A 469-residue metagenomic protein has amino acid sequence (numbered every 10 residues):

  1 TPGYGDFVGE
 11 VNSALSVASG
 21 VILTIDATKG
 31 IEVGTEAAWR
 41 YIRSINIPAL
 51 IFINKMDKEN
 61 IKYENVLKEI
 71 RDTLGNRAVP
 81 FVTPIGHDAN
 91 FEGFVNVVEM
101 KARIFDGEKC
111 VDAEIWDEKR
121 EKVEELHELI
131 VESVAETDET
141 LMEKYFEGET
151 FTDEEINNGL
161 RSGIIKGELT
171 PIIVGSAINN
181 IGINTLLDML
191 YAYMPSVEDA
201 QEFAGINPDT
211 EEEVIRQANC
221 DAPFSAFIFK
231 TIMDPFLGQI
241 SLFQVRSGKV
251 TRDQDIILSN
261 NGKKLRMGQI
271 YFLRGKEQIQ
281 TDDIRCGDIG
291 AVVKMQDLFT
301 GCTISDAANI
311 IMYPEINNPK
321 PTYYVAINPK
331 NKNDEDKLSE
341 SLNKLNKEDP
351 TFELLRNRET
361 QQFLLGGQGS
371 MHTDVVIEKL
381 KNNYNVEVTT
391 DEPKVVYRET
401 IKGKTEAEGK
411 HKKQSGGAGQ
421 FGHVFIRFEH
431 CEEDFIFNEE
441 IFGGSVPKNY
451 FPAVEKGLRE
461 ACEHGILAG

Functional and structural regions predicted by a protein language model:
T1-G469: Structural and coupling elements of P-loop NTPases
